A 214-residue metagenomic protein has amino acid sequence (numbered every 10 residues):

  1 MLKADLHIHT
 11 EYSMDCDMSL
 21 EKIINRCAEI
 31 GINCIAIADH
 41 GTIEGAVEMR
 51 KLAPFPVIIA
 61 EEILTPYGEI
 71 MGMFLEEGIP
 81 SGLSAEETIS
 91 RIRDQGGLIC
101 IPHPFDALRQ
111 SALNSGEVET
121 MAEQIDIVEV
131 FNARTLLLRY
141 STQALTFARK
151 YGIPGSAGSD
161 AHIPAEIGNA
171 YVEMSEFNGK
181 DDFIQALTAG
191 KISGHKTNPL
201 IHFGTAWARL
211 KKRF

Functional and structural regions predicted by a protein language model:
M1-N25, E44-E48, L52-I59, T65-L83 (+3 more regions): Charged catalytic cores and adjacent phosphate/nucleic-acid-binding surfaces used for phosphate/nucleic-acid chemistry
I24-G41, G97-C100: Divalent metal-dependent hydrolysis catalytic cores, especially in the metallo-beta-lactamase
P102-D106: Acidic/Gly/His-enriched mid-domain segments of enzyme catalytic cores or analogous surface patches that mediate
